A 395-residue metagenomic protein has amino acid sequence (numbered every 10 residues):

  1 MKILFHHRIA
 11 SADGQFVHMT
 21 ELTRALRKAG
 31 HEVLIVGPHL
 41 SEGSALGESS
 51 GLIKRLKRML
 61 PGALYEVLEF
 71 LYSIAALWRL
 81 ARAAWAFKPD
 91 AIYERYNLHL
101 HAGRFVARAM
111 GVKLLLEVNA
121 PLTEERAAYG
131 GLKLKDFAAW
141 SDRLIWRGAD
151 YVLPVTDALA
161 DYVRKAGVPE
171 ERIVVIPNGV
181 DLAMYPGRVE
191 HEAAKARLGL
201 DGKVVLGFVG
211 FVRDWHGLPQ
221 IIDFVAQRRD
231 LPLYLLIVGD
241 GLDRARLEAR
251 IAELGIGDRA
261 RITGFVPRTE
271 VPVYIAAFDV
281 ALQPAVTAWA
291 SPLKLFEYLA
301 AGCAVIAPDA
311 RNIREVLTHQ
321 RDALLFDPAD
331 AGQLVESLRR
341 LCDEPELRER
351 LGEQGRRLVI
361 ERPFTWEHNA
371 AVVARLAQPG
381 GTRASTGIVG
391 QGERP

Functional and structural regions predicted by a protein language model:
M1-G43, F364, P395: N-terminal subdomain of nucleotide-sugar transferases
L4, L200-V225, L236: Conserved donor-binding/catalytic core segment of Leloir-type glycosyltransferases
W78-W85, H101, F105-A109, L122 (+1 more regions): Membrane-proximal helix-turn-helix segments that form the acceptor-binding/catalytic region of lipid-linked
A158, G179: Carbohydrate-associated surface elements
A245-T269: Nucleotide-activated donor-binding/catalytic signature segment of Leloir-type glycosyltransferases, i.e., the conserved
V280, E297, A304-A307: Short hydrophobic beta-strand element within catalytic cores of glycosyltransferases and related nucleotide-activated
H319-Q320, L324-A331, R340-E346: Conserved acidic donor-binding segment of nucleotide-sugar-dependent glycosyltransferases
E346-A377: A charged, aromatic-enriched C-terminal amphipathic alpha-helix characteristic of glycosyltransferases across folds
